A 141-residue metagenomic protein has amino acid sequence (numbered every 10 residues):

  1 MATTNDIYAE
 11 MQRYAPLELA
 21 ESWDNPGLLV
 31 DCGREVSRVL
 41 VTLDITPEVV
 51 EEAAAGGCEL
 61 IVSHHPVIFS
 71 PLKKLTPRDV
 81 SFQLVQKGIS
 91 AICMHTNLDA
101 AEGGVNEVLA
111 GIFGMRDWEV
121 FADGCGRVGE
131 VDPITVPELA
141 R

Functional and structural regions predicted by a protein language model:
M1-R141: Hydrophobic structural segments
